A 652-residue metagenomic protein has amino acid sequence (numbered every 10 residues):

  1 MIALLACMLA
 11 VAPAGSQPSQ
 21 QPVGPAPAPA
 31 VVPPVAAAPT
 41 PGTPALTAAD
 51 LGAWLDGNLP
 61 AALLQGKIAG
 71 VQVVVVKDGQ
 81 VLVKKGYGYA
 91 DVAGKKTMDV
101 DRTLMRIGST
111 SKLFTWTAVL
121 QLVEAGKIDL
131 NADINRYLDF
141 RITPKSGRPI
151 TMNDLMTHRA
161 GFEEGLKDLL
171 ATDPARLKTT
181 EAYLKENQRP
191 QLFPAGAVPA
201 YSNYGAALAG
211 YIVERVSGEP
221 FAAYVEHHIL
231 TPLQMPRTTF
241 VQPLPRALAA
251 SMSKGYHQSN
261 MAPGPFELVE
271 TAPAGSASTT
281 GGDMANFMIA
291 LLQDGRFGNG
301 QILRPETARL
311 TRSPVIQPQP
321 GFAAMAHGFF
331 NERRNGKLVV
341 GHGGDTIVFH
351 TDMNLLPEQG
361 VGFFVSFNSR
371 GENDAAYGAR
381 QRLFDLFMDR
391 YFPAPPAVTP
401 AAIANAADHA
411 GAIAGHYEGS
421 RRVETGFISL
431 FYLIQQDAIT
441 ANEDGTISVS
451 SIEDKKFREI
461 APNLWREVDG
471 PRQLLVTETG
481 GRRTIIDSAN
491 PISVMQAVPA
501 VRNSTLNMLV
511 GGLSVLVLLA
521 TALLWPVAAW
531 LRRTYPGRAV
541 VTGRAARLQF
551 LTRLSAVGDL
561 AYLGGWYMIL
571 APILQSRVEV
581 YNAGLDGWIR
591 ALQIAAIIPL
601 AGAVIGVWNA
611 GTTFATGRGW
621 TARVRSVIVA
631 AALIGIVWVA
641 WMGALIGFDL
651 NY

Functional and structural regions predicted by a protein language model:
M1-A6: Sec-dependent signal peptide recognition, specifically the positively charged N-region followed immediately by
C7-T47: Compositionally biased, proline/threonine/alanine/serine-rich low-complexity intrinsically disordered stretches
P44-M105, K127-A132, R136-Y137, T143 (+4 more regions): Short, conserved catalytic-motif segment at the N-terminal edge
K84-V92, P144-P357, G378, L383: Short, surface-exposed loop or secondary-structure junction motifs that flank catalytic or metal-binding residues
H342, D352-S369, R483-S488: Short, well-ordered beta-strand elements
Y377-Y652: Peripheral terminal and inter-domain segments
